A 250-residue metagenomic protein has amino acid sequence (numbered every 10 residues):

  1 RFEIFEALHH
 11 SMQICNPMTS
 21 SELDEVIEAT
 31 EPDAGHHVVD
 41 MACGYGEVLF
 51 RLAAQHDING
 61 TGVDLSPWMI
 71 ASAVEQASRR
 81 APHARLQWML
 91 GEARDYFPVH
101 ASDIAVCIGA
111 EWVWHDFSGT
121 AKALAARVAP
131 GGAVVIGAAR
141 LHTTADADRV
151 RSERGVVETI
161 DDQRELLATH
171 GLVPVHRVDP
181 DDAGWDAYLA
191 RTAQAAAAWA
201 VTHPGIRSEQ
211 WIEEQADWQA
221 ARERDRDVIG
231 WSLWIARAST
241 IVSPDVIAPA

Functional and structural regions predicted by a protein language model:
N16-A34: Conserved alpha-helix/loop element of class I SAM-dependent methyltransferases that forms part of the SAM/SAH-binding
M41, Y45-R94: Class I SAM-dependent methyltransferase SAM/SAH-binding core
F97-A105: A short acidic, Gly/Pro-enriched loop at the edge of an enzyme's catalytic core that lines a small-molecule cofactor
I104-F117: A short SAM/SAH-binding and catalytic strip from SAM-dependent methyltransferases
S118-A133: A short glycine-rich, Lys/Arg-flanked "PGG" loop and its adjoining helix->strand segment in the class I
I136-G155: Short, glycine-/aromatic-enriched active-site segment of Class I SAM-dependent methyltransferases
V156-G171: Short alpha-helix
V178-A250: Conserved Class I S-adenosyl-L-methionine
